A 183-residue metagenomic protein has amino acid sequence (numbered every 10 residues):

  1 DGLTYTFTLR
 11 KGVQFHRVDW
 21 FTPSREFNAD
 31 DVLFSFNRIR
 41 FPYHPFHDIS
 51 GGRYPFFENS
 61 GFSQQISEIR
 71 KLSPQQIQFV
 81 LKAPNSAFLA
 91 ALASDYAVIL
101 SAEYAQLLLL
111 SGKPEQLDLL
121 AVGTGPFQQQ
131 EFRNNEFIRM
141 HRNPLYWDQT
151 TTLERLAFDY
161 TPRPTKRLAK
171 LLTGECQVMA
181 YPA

Functional and structural regions predicted by a protein language model:
D1, N37, L120-T124: N-terminal lobe/hinge region of extracytoplasmic solute-binding protein
L3, V32, Q75-I77, R167 (+1 more regions): Alpha-to-beta junction loops
T4-K11, E26, D30-L33, R38-Q106: Surface-exposed binding/hinge segments that line and control ligand-binding clefts or catalytic entry sites
Y5-T8, R139-H141, A157-Y160, K170 (+1 more regions): Structural recognition of the beta-strand scaffold that forms the well-ordered cores of secreted hydrolase catalytic
T22-D30, N134, P162-K166, A180-Y181: Soluble non-cytosolic domains of exported or imported proteins
S63-R70, P74-Q75, V80-R155, R163-K166: Gly/Pro-rich hinge or "lid" segments in bacterial periplasmic/extracellular proteins
A83-N85, A180-A183: Beta->alpha turn/N-cap motifs
